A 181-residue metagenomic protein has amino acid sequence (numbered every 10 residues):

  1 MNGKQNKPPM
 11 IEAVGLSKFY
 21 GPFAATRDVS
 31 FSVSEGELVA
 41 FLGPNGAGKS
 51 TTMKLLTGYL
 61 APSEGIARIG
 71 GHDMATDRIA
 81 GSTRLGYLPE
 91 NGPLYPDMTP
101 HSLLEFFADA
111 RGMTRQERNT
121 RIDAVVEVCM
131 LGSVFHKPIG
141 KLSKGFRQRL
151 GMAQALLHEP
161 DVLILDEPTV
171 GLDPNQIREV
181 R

Functional and structural regions predicted by a protein language model:
M1-K7: Pre-NBD coupling/linker segments of ABC/ABC-like ATPases
P8-I11, K18-R181: ABC transporter nucleotide-binding domains
